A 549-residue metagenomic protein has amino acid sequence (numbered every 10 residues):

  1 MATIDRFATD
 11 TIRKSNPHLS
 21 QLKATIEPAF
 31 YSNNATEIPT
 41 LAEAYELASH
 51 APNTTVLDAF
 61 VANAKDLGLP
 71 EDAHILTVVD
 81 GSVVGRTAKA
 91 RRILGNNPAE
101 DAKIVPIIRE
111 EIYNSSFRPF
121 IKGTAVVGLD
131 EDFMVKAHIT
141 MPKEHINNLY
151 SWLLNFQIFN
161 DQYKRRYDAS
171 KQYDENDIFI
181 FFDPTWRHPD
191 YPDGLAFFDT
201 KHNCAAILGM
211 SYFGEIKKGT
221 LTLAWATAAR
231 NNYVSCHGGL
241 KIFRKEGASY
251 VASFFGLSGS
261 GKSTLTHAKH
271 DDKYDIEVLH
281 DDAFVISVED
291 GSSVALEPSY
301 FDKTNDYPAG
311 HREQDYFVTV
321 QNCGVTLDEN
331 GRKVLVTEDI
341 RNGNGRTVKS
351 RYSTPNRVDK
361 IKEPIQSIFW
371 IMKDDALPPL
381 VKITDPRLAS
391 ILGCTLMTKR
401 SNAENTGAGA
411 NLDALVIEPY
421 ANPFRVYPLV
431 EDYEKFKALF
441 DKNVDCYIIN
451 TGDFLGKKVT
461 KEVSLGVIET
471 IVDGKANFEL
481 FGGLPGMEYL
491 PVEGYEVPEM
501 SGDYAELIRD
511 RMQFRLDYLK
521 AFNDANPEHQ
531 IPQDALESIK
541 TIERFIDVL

Functional and structural regions predicted by a protein language model:
A2-V251, S287-L549: A noncatalytic interaction/capping subdomain that flanks phosphate/NTP-handling catalytic cores
E246-D272: Glycine-rich phosphate-binding P-loop
G256-S258, L279, Y447: Short conserved micro-motifs on helix faces and helix-strand junctions that flank and scaffold key functional residues
K273-Y274, K442: Alpha-helical hydrophobic/aromatic positions enriched in membrane-embedded helices and signal peptides
Y274-G291: Short beta-strand-centered segment that lines the nucleotide-binding/catalytic pocket of NTP-utilizing
